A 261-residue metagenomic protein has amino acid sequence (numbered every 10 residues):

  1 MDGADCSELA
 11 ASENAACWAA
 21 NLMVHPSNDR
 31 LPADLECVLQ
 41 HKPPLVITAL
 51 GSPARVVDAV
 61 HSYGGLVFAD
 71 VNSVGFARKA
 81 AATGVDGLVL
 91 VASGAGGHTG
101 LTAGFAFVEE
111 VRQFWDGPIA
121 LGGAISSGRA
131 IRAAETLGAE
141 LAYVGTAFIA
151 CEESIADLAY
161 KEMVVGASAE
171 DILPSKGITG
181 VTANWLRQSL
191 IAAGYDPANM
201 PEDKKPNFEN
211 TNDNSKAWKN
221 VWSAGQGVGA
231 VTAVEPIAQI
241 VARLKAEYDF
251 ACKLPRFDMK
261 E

Functional and structural regions predicted by a protein language model:
M1-P118: Active-site entrance/lid segments in N-terminal catalytic domains of soluble metabolic enzymes
G104-A120, S126-E261: Conserved active-site-proximal phosphate/metal-binding subdomains
